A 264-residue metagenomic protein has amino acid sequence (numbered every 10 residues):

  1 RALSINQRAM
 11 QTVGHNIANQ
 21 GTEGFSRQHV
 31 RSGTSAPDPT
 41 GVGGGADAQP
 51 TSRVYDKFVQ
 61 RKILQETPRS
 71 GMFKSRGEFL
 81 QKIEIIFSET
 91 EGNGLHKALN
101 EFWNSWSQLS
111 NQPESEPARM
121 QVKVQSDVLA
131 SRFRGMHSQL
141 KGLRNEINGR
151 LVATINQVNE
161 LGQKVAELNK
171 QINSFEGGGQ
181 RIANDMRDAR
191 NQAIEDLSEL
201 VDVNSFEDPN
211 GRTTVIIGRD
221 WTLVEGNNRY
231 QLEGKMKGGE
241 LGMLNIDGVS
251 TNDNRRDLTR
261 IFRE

Functional and structural regions predicted by a protein language model:
R1-E264: Structural signature of extracellular appendage/secretion-system components
